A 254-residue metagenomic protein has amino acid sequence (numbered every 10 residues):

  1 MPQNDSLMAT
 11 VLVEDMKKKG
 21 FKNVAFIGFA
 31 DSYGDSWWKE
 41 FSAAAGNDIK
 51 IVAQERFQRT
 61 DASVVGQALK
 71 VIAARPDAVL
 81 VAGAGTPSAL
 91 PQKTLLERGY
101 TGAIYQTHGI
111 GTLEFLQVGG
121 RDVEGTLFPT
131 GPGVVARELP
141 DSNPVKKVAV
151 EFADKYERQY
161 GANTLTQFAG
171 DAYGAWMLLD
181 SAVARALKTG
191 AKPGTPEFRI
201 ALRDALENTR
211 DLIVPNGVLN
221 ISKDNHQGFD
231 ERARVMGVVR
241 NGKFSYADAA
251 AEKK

Functional and structural regions predicted by a protein language model:
M1-K254: Extracytosolic ligand-binding ectodomains
